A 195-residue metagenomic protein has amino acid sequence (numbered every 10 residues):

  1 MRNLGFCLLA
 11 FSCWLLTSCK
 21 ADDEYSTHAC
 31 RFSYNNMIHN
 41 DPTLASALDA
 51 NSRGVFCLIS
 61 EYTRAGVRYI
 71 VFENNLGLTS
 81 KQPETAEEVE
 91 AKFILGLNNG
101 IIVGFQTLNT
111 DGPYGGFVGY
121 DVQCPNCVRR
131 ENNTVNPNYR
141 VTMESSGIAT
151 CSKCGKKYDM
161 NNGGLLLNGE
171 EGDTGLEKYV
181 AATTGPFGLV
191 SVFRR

Functional and structural regions predicted by a protein language model:
M1-G5: Positively charged n-region of N-terminal signal peptides that target proteins for export
S12, F117, E144-G147: Residue-level signal for mature regions of secreted extracellular proteins and peptides
L15-S18: C-terminal motif of bacterial Sec signal peptides marking the signal peptidase cleavage site
K20, P125, S152-G155: Sequence contexts marking disulfide-bonded cysteines in secreted/extracellular proteins
D23-R140, E177-R195: N-terminal pre-ligand scaffold of iron-sulfur
C30, T134-S146, N162-N168: Short cysteine/histidine-rich zinc-coordinating motifs and their immediately flanking basic loops
C151-R195: Short Fe-S-cluster ligation motifs
